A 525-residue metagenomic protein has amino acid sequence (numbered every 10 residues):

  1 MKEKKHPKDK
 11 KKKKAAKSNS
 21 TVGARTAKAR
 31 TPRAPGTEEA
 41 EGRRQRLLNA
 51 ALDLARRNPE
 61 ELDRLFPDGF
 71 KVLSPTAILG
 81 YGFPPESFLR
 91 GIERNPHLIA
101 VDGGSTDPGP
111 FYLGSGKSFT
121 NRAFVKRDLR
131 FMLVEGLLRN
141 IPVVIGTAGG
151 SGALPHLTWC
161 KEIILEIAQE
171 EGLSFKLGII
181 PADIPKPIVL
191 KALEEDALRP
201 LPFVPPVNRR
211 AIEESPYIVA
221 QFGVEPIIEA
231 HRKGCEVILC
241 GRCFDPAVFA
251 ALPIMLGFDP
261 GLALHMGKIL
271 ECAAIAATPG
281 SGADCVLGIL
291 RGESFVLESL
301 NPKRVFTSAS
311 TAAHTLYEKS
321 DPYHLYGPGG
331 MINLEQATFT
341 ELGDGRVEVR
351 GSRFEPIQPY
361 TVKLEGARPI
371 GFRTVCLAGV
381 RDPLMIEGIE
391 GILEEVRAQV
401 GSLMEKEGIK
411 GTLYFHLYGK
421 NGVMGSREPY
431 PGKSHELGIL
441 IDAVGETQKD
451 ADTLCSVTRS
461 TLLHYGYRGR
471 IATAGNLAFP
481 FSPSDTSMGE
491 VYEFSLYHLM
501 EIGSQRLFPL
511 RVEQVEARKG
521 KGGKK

Functional and structural regions predicted by a protein language model:
R33, L47-P75, A100, P142 (+1 more regions): Small-residue-enriched flexible segments
V72, S115-S118, I141-G152, V237-I238 (+1 more regions): Short glycine-rich or small-residue beta-strand-to-loop segments that form or flank ligand, phosphate, metal/Fe-S
I78-G80, S105-D107, A148-T158, R242-V248 (+1 more regions): Gly/Ser/Thr-rich loops at beta-strand to alpha-helix junctions that form or flank small-molecule/cofactor-binding
F83-E86, P110-G114, P155-K161, P187-R199 (+7 more regions): Short acidic, glycine/serine/threonine-rich loops at helix termini
R94-F111, R139: N-terminal glycine-rich anion-binding loops that anchor highly charged ligand groups
S174-A192, G419-K420, L477-M488: Short, conserved secondary-structure transition motifs
I184-C240: An acidic, phosphate/nucleotide-engaging active-site surface
Q358-K525: C-terminal non-catalytic interaction/assembly regions of soluble proteins
